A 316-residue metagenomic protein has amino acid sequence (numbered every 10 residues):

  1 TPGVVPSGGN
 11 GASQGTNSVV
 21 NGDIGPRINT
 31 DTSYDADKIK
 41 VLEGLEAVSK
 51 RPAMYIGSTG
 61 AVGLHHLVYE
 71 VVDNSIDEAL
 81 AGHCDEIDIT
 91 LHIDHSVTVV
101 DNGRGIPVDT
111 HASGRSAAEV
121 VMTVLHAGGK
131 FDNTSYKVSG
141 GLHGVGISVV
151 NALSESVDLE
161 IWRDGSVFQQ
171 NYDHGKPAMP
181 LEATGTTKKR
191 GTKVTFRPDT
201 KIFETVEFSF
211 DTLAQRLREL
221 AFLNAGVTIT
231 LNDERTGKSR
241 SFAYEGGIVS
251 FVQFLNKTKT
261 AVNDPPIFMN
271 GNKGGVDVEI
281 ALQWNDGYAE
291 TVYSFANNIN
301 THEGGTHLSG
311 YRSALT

Functional and structural regions predicted by a protein language model:
T1-K38, H95-A117, G128-F254: GHKL-type ATPase core
V41-S49, H92-I93, G185-T195, A281-N298: Flexible hinge/switch segments at interdomain interfaces of large molecular machines
M54-T59, S75-D88, A127-S139, L159-E160 (+3 more regions): Active-site phosphate-binding and catalytic loops of NTP-dependent enzymes
A61, S75-G103, P107-H111: ATP-lid-like helix-loop hinge signature
V62-D85, G146-L153: Conserved ATP-binding N-box helix of the HATPase_c
A81-H83, I93-H95, K130, L153 (+6 more regions): Short flexible coil/turn linkers enriched for glycine and charged/polar residues that connect secondary-structure
V121: Short basic (Lys/Arg) and small-residue
D211, R218-L220, G226, T230-T316: GHKL/Histidine-kinase-like ATPase module
